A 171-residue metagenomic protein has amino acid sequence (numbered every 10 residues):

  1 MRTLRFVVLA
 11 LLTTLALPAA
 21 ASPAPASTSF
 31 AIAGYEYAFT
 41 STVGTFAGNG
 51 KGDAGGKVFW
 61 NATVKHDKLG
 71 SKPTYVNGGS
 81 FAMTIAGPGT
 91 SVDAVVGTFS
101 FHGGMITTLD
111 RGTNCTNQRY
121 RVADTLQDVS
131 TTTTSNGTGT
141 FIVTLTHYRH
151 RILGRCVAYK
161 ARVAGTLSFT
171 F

Functional and structural regions predicted by a protein language model:
M1-R5: Positively charged n-region of N-terminal signal peptides that target proteins for export
V7-P18: Bacterial N-terminal signal peptides
A19-A26: Boundary at the C-terminal end of the N-terminal hydrophobic targeting segment
I32-I152, F171: Predominantly extracellular/secreted and cell-surface proteins with exposed, flexible low-complexity segments
H150-A161: Short, exposed beta-strand-loop hairpins at the edges of beta-sheets in extracellular/periplasmic proteins
A161-F171: Short, low-complexity, Pro/Ser/Thr/Gly-rich segments in the mature regions of secreted, periplasmic
